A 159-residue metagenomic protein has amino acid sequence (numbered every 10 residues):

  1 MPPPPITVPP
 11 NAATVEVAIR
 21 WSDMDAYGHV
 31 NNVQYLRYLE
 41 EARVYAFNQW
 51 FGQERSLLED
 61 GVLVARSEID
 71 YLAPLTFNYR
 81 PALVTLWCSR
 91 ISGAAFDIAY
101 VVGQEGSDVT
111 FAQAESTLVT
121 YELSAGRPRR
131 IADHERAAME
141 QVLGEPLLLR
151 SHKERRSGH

Functional and structural regions predicted by a protein language model:
M1-V15, T76-N78, S89-H159: HotDog/MaoC-like acyl-thioester-processing domains
M1-Y45, E154-H159: Catalytic strand-loop segment that frames the active site of acyl-thioester-processing enzymes
V17-W21, Y71, T120: Hydrophobic residues in beta-strands and at strand termini
Y27-G28, L86, G126: Hydrophobic pocket/interface hotspot
V30, V62-V64, F111: A broad, structural micro-motif
N32, S56, R130: Short, electropositive, low-hydrophobicity segments enriched in small/polar residues
A46-L83, W87-F96: Hydrophobic beta-strand-centered segment that forms part of the acyl-chain substrate-binding groove
